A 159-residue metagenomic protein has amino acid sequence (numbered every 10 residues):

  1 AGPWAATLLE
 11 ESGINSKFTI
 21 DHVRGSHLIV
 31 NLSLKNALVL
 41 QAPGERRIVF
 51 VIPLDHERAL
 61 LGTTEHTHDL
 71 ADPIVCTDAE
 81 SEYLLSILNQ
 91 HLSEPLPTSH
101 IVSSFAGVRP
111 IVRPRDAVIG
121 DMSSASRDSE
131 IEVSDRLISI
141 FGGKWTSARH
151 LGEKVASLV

Functional and structural regions predicted by a protein language model:
A1-P3: Short glycine-/small-residue-rich Rossmann-like dinucleotide-binding loops
T7-L61, H66-V159: C-terminal catalytic lobe of FAD-dependent flavoproteins
